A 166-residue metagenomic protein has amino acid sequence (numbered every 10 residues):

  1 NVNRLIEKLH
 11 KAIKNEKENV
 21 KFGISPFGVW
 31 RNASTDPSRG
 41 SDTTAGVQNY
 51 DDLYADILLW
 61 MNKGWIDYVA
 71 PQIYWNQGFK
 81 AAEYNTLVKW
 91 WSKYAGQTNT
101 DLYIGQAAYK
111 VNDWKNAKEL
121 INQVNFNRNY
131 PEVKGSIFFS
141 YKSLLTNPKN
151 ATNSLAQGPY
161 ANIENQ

Functional and structural regions predicted by a protein language model:
N1-N49, T100-V111: Aromatic-lined carbohydrate-recognition surfaces of secreted/lumenal glycan-active proteins
N3-E7, Y50-D51, A81, N85 (+1 more regions): Non-membrane alpha-helical structural segments and their capping/turn regions in soluble enzymes
P37-G40, Y84-T86, T152-N153: Short low-complexity, flexible loop/linker segments enriched in glycine and/or proline with clustered acidic
Y54-K80, W91-S92, G96-Q166: Substrate-binding cleft of secreted/luminal carbohydrate-active enzymes
